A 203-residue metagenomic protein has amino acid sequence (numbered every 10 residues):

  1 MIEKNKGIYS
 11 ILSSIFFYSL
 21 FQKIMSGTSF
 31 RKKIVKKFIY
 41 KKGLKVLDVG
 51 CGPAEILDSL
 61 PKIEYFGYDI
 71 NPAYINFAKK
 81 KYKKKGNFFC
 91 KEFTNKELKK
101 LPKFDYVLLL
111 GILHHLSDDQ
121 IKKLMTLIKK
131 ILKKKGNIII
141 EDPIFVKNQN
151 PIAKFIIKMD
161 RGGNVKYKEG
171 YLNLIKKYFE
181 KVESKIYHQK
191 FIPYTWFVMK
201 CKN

Functional and structural regions predicted by a protein language model:
M1-L44, V49-K99, L116-K123, L127 (+1 more regions): Class I (Rossmann-like) S-adenosyl-L-methionine-dependent methyltransferase catalytic domain, capturing the SAM-binding
L108: A conserved beta-strand element that flanks and buttresses the S-adenosyl-L-methionine
I112: Hydrophobic adenine-recognition pocket in adenosine-nucleotide-binding enzymes
S117, L132-K133: Helix-to-beta-strand junctions that scaffold the AdoMet/dcAdoMet cofactor pocket in Class I SAM-dependent enzymes
G136: Glycine-centered, small-residue-biased loops immediately flanking beta-strands in adenine/cofactor-binding cores
